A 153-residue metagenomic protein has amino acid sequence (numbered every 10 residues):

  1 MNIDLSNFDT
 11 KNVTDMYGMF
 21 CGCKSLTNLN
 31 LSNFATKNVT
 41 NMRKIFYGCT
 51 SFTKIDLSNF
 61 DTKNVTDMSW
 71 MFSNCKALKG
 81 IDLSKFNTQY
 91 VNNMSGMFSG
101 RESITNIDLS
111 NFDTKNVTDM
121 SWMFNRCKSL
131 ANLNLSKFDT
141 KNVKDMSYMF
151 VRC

Functional and structural regions predicted by a protein language model:
M1-C153: Negatively charged
